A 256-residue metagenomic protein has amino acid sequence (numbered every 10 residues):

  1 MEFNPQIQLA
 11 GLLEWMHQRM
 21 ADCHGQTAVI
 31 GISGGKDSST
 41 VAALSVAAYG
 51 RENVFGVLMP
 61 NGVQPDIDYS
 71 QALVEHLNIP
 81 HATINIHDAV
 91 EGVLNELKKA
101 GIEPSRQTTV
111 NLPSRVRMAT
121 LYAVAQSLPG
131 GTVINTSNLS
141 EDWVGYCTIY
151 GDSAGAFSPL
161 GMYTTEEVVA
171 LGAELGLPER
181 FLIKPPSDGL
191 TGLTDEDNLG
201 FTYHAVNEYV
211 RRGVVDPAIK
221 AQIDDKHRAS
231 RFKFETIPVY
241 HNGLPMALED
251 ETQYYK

Functional and structural regions predicted by a protein language model:
M1-A28, E52-F55, N61-G62, Q71-I86 (+5 more regions): ATP/NTP-dependent adenylation/nucleotidyl-transfer catalytic domains that generate, transfer, or process NMP-activated
G35: Conserved G/P- and acidic residue-centered "switch" motifs that form tight phosphate/ATP-binding loops in soluble
S38, M59-P60: Extended, folded domain segments that form the structural surfaces/walls around functional sites
S38-A42, I67-Q71: Short, surface-exposed alpha-helical segments at coil->helix boundaries
A43-A47: Short, well-ordered alpha-helices that flank and scaffold nucleotide-derived cofactor binding pockets
A89-V90: S-adenosyl-L-methionine
R115, A119: Catalytic-core regions of hydrolytic enzymes
